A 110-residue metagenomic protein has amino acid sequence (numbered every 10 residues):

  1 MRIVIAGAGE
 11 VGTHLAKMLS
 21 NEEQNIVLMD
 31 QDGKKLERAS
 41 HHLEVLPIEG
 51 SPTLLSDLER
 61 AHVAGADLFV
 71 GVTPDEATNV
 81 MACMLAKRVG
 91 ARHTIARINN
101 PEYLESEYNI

Functional and structural regions predicted by a protein language model:
M1-I110: Cytosolic regulatory regions of ion transport systems
